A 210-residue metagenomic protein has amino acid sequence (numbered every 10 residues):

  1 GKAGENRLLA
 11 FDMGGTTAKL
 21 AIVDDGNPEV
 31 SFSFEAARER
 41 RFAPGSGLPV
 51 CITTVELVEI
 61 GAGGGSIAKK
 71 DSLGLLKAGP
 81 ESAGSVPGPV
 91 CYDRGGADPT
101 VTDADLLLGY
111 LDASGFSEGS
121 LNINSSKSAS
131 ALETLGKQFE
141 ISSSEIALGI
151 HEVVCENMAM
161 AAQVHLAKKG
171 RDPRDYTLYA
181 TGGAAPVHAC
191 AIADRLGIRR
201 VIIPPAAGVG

Functional and structural regions predicted by a protein language model:
G1-G210: N-terminally biased helix-coil "hinge/interface" segments that flank
